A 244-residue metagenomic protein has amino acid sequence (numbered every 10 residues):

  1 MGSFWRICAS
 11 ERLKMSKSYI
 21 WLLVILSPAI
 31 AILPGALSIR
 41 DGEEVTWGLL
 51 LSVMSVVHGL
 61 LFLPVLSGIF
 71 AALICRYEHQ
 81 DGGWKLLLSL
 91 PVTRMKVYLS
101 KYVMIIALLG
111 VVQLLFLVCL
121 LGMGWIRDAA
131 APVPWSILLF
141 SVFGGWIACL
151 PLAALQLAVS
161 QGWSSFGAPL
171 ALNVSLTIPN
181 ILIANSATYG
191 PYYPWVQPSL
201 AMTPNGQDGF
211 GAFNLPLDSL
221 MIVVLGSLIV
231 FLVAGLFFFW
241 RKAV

Functional and structural regions predicted by a protein language model:
M1-I25: Aromatic- and glycine-rich beta-strand/loop motifs that create alpha-glucan
K17-D41, S55-F70, A171-I181, G226: Hydrophobic alpha-helical transmembrane segments of multi-pass membrane transport/permease proteins
Y19-I20, D81, T93-M95, L99 (+2 more regions): Membrane-helix interface segments
A29-S67, L99-W163, Q207, N214-D218: Secretory targeting signals
P34, S38-L50, L170-V244: Terminal transmembrane helical anchor/hairpin motif
I74-I106: Helix-loop-helix units of permease transmembrane domains in multi-pass membrane transporters, especially ABC
Y77, L90, L121-W125, Q161 (+1 more regions): Transmembrane helix-loop junction
P151-I181: Functionally important transmembrane alpha-helices
